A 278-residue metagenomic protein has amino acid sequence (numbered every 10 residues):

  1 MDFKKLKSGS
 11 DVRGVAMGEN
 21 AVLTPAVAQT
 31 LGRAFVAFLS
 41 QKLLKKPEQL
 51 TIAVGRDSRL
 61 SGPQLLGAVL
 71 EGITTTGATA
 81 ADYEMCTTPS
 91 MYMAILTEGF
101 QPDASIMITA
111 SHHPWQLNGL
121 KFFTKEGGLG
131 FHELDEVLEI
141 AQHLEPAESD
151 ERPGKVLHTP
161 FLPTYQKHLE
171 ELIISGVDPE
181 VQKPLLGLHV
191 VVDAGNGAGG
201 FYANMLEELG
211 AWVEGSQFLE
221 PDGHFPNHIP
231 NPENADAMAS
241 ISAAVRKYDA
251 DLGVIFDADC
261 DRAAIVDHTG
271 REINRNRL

Functional and structural regions predicted by a protein language model:
M1-E71, T75-T76, K155-G187: An N-terminal, well-structured beta->alpha segment
S8, V190, L252-F256: Residue-level marker for buried hydrophobic side chains located in beta-strands that build the well-ordered beta-sheet
T30-A34, S90, Y165-H168, A237-S240 (+1 more regions): Well-ordered alpha-helical segments embedded in enzymatic catalytic cores
Q41, K45, T51-L117, E207-V266: N-terminal small/polar loop signature for handling phosphorylated ligands or for N-terminal nucleophile
C86, P160, A258, R277-L278: Short beta->alpha linker loops
Q116-V245: Gly/Ser/Thr-enriched, mixed-charge loops and adjacent short helices that form phosphate/oxyanion-binding elements
F122-K125, A264-H268: Short beta-strand-to-turn element immediately C-terminal to the catalytic PLP-Schiff-base lysine in fold type I
V266-L278: Active-site core segments that coordinate phosphate-bearing ligands/cofactors across diverse enzyme families
